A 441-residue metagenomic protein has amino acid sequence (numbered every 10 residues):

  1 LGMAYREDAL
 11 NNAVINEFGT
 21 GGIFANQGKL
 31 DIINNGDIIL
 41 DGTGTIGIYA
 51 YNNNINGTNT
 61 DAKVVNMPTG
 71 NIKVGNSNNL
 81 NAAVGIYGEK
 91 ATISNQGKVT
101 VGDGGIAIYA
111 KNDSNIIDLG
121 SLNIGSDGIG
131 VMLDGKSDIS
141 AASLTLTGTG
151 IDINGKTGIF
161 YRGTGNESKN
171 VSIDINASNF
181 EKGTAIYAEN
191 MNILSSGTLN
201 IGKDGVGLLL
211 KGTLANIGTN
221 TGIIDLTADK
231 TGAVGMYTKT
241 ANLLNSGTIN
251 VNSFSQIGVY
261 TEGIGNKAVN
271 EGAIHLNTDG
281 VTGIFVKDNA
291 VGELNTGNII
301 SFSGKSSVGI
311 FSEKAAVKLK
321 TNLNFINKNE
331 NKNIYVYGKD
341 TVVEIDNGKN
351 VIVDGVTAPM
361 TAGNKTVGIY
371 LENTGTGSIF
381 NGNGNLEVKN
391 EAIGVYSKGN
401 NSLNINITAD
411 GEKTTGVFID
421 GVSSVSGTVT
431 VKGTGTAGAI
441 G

Functional and structural regions predicted by a protein language model:
L1-G105, Y109-G128, M132-G205, L209-Q256 (+5 more regions): Surface-exposed loop/turn motifs in large extracellular/passenger domains
